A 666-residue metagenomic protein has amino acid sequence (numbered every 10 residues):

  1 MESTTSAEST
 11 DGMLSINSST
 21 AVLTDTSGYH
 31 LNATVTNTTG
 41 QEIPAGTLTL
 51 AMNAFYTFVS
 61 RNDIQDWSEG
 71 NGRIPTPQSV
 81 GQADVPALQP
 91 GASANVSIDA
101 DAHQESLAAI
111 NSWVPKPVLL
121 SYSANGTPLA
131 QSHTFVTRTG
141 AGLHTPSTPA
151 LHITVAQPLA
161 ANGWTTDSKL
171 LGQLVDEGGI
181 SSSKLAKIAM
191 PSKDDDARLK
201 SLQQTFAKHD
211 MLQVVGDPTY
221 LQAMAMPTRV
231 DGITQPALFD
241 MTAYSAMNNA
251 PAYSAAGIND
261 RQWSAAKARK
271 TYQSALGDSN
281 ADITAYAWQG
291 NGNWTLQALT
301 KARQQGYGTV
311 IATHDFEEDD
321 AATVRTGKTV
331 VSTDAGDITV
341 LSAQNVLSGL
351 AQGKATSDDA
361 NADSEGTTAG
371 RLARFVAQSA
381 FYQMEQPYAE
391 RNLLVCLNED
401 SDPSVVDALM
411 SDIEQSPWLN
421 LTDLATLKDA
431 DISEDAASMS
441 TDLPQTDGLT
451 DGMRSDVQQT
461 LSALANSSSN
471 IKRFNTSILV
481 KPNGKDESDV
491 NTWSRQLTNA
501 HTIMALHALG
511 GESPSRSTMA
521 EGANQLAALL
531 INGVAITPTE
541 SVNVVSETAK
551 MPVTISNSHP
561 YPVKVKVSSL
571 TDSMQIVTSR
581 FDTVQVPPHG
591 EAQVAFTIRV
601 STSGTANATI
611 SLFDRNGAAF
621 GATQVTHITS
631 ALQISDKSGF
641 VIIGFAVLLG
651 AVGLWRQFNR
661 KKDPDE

Functional and structural regions predicted by a protein language model:
M13-M52, N543-P552: Contiguous beta-strand segments within globular domains
N53-P75, T571-F581, N616-A619: Short aromatic-acidic-glycine turn motif
E69-A109, V577-S603: Intrinsically disordered, low-complexity Pro/Gly/Ser/Thr-rich segments with frequent PxxP/GP/PP motifs and embedded
Q104-G142, T602-K662: Terminal connector regions
T127-I233: Active-site beta->alpha N-cap acidic-glycine motif
D194-T284, L296-V310: Catalytic alpha-helical scaffold of carbohydrate-active enzymes acting on polysaccharides/glycoconjugates
F206, G292-L299, Q304-Y307, D315-F316 (+1 more regions): Catalytic grooves of carbohydrate-active enzymes
N475-D636: Membrane-proximal extracellular "stem/stalk" segments of glycoproteins immediately N-terminal to a transmembrane helix
